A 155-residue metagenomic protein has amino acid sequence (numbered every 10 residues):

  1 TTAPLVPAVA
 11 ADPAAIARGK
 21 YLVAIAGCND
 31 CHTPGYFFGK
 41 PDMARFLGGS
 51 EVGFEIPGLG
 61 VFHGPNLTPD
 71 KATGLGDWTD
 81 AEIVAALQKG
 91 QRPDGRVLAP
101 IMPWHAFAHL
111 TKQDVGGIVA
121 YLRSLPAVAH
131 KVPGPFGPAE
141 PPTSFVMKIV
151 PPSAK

Functional and structural regions predicted by a protein language model:
T1-L5, A81-V84: Short, contiguous, well-ordered secondary-structure segments
T2-A8, D12-A14, T33-F62, P93-K155: Flexible coil segments in periplasmic/lumen-exposed cytochrome c-class electron-transfer proteins
G19, G27, G60, G74-G76 (+1 more regions): Glycine-centered flexibility sites
G19, I25-G35, I83, I118 (+1 more regions): The canonical Cys-X-X-Cys-His
D30, F38-K40, G74-D77: Short, solvent-exposed loop/turn elements at domain surfaces
D70-A81, A85-Q91, W104-F107, V119-S124: A structural feature that tracks compact, well-ordered secondary-structure segments with a strong bias toward
